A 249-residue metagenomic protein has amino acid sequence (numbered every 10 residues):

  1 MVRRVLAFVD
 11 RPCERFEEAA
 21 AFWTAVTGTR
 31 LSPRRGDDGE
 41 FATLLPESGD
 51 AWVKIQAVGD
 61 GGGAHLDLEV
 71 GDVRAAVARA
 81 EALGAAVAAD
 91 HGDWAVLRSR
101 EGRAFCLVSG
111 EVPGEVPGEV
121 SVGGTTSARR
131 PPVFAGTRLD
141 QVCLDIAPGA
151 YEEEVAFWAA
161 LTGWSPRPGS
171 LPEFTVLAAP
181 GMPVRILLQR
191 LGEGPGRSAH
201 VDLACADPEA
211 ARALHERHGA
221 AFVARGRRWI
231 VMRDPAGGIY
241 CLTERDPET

Functional and structural regions predicted by a protein language model:
M1-A20, A64-L66, V108-A156, L161 (+2 more regions): N-terminal beta-strand motif that seeds the catalytic metal site of vicinal oxygen chelate
M1-A51, A75-A76, A82, A88 (+4 more regions): Core segments of cupin and vicinal oxygen chelate
C13, G71, R100-G102, E111-V112 (+3 more regions): Short loop segments at secondary-structure junctions
T24-V26, V70, A85, P113-G114 (+4 more regions): General N-terminal targeting signals
T27-A64, A104-E111, W164-A199, P235 (+1 more regions): Conserved short beta-strand elements that form part of the metal-binding/catalytic scaffold of enzyme active sites
S32, G114, G118, V122 (+4 more regions): Intrinsically disordered, low-complexity, compositionally biased regions/tails
L45, V87, G92, P132-F134 (+4 more regions): Generic marker of residues within folded, mature protein domains
G59-E101, H200-I239, E244: Vicinal oxygen chelate
